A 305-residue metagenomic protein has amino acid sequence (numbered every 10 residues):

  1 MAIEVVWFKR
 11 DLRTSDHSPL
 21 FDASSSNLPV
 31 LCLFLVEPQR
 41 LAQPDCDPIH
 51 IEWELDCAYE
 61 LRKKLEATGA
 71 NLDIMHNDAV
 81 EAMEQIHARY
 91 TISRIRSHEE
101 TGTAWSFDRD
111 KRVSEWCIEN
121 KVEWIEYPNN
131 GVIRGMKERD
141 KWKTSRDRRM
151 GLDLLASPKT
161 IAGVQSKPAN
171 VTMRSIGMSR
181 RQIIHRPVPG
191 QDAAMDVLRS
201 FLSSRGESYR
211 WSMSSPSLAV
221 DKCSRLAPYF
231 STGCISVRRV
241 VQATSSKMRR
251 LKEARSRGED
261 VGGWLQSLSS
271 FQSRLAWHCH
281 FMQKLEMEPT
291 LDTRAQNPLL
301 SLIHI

Functional and structural regions predicted by a protein language model:
M1-Q272, M282: Active-site "lid/cap" and pocket-lining segments within catalytic core domains
S215-D221, T293, N297-S301: A glycine-rich phosphate-binding loop feature that marks nucleotide/adenosyl-phosphate handling sites
W264-Q296: Carboxylate/His-rich catalytic cores and anion/metal-binding grooves
I303-I305: Conserved small/polar residues in nucleotide/adenosyl-binding loops
